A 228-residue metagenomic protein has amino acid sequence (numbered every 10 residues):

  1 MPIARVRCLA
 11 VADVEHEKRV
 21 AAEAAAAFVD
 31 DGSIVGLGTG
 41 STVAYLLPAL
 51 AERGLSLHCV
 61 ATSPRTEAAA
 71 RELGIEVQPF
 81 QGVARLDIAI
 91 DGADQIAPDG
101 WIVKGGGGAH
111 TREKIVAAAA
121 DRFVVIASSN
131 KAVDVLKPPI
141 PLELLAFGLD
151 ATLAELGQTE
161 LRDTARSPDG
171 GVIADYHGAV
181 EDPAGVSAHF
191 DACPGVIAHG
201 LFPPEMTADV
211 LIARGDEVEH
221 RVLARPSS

Functional and structural regions predicted by a protein language model:
P2-H16, R65-S228: Conserved phosphate- and dinucleotide-binding cores of soluble alpha/beta proteins, encompassing both enzyme active
A10, G32, L50-R53, P138: A short, structure-level motif marking secondary-structure boundaries and short turns
K18-A24: A short, well-structured juxtamembrane/interface segment
A25-D30: Glycine-rich helix-loop-beta junction characteristic of Rossmann-like nucleotide cofactor-binding loops
G32-V35, G54-C59, W101: Short active-site oxyanion
L37-T42: Glycine-rich beta-strand-to-loop/alpha-helix junction loops that act as flexible
L47-S56, R71-I75: Glycine-rich loop at the start of a catalytic domain that most often binds anionic cofactors/ligands
T62: Replace "coordinates the UDP/GDP/TDP-sugar" with "coordinates nucleotide-activated sugar donors
